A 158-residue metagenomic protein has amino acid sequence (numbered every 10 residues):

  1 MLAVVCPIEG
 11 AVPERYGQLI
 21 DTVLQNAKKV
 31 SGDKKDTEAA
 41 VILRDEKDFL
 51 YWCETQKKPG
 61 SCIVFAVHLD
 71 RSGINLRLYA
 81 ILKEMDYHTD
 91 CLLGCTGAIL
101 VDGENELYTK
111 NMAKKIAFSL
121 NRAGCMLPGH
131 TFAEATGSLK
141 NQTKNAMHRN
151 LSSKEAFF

Functional and structural regions predicted by a protein language model:
M1-F158: FMN-binding flavodoxin-like domain, especially the glycine-rich phosphate-binding loop
